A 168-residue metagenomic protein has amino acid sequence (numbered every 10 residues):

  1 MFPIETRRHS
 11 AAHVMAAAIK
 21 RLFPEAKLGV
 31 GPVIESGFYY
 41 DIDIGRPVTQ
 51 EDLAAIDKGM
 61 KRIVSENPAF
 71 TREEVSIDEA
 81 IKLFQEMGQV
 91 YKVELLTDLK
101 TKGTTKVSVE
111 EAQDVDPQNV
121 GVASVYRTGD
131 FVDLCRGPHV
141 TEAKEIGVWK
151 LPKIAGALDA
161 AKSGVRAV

Functional and structural regions predicted by a protein language model:
M1-T6, A18, K27-V30, Y39-V168: Auxiliary tRNA-acceptor-end handling modules of aminoacyl-tRNA synthetases
R21: Metal-associated gating/positioning segment near the N- to mid-region
P32-I34: Short, glycine-/polar-rich solvent-exposed loops and beta-turns at beta-strand/coil boundaries
